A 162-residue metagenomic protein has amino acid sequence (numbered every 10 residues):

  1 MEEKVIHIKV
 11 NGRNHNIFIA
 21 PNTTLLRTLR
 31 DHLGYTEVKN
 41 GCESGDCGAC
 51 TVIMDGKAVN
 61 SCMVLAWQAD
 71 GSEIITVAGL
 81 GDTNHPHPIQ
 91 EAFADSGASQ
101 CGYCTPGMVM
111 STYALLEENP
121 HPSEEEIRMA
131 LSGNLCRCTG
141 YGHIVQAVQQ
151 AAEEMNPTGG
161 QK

Functional and structural regions predicted by a protein language model:
M1-K162: Signature of N-terminal electron-transfer/Fe-S-associated modules in redox systems
